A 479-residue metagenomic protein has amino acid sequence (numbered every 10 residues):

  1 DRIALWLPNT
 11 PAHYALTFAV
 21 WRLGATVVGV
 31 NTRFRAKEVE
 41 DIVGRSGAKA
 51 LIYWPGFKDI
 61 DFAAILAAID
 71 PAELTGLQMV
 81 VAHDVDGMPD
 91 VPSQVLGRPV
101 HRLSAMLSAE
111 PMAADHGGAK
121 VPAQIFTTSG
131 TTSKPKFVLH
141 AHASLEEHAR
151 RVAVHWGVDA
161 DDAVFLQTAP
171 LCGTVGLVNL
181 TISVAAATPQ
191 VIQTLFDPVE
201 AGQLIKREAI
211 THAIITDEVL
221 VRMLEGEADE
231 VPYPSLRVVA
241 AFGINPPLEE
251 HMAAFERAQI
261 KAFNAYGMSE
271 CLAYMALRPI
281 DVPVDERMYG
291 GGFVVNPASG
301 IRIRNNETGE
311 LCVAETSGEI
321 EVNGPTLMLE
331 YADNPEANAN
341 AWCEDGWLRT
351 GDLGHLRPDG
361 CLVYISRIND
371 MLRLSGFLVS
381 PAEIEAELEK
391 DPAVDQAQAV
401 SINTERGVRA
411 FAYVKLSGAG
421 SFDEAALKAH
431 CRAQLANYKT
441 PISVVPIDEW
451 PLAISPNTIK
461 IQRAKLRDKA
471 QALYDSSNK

Functional and structural regions predicted by a protein language model:
D1-K37, G44-G47, T168, L378: Conserved AMP-binding/adenylate-forming
L5, F34-D41, L51-Y53, A213 (+5 more regions): AMP-binding/adenylate-forming catalytic core of the ANL superfamily
L23-H101, L416-G420: Structural core segment of the AMP-binding/adenylate-forming
H116, A123-E147: Conserved AMP-binding A3 loop
E146-V164, C172-H212, G226-E227, E270: Conserved AMP-binding/adenylation subdomain of ANL enzymes
A185, I210-I214, L224-M288, G300: Gly/Ser/Thr-rich phosphate-binding loop
V294-A298, E310-A341, V379: Conserved ATP/PPi-binding loop(s) of AMP-dependent carboxylate-activating enzymes
G309, I447-A470: Flexible lysine-rich "adenylation lid" loop at the C-terminal edge of ANL adenylation domains
